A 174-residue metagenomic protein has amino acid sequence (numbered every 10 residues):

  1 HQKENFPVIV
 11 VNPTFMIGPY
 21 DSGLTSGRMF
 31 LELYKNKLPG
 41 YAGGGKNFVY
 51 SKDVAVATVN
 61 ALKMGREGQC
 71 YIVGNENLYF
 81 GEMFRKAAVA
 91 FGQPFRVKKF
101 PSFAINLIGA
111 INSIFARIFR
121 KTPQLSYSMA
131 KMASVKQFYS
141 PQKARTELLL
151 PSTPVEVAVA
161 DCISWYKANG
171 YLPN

Functional and structural regions predicted by a protein language model:
E4-N47: NAD(P)-dependent short-chain dehydrogenase/reductase
N5-P7, P94, L149: A generic structural signal for alpha->beta connector loops
I9, N47, E76, K98 (+1 more regions): Residues that recognize and position ribonucleotide moieties
L24-T25, A42-L62, Q69: Substrate-positioning beta->alpha
L38-A42, S51-D53, S102-E147: A hydrophobic C-terminal alpha-helical subdomain
A57-Q124, P154-N174: Mid/C-terminal beta-alpha module of Rossmann-like enzyme folds, strongest in SDR-family dehydrogenases/epimerases
